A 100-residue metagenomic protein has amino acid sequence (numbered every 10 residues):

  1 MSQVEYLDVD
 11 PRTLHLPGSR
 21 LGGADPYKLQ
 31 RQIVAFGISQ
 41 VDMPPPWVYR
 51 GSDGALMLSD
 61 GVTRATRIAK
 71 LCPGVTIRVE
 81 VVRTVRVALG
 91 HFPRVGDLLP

Functional and structural regions predicted by a protein language model:
S2-S59, A69-K70, T76: Short alpha-helix boundary/capping and kink motifs at helix termini
D53-P100: Basic- and aromatic-enriched surface patches that contact anionic nucleotides/nucleic acids
